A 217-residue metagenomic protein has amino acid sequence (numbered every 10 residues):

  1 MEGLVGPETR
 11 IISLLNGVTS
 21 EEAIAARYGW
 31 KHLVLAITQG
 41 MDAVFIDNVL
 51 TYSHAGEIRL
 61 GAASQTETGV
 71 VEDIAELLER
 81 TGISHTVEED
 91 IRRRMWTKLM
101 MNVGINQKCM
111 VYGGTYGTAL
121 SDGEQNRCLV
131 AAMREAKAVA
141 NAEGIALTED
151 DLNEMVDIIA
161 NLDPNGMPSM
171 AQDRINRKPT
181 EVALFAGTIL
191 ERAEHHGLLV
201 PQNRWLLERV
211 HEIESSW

Functional and structural regions predicted by a protein language model:
M1-V49: Rossmann-like NAD(P)(H) cofactor-binding subdomain of soluble oxidoreductases
G3-G6, R27-H32, D47-K98, V103-D150: Internal alpha-helical scaffold of NAD(P)-dependent oxidoreductase catalytic cores
L15, H54, R59, R174-I175 (+1 more regions): Short glycine/serine/threonine-biased micro-segments
N16-V18, I37-D42, S64, I91-M95 (+2 more regions): Glycine-rich beta-alpha junction loops
S20, T66-E67, G166, E181: Short phosphate-engaging motifs
E79, T118, V130-W217: NAD(P)-dependent Rossmann-like dehydrogenase/reductase catalytic/cofactor-binding core
